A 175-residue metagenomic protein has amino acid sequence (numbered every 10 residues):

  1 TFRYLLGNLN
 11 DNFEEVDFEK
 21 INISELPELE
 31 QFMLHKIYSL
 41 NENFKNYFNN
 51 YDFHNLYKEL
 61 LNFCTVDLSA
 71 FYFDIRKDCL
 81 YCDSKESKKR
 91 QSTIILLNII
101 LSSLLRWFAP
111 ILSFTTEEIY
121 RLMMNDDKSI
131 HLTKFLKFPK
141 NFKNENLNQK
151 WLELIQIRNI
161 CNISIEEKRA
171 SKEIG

Functional and structural regions predicted by a protein language model:
T1-F2: Secretory-pathway-linked proteins and extracytosolic
G7-K45, F73-G175: Acidic, turn-prone loop/beta-hairpin segments
F44, F48-N55: Short helix-adjacent coil turns
Y57, L61: Aromatic-lined ligand-binding clefts that engage carbohydrates, nucleic acids, or primary amines
